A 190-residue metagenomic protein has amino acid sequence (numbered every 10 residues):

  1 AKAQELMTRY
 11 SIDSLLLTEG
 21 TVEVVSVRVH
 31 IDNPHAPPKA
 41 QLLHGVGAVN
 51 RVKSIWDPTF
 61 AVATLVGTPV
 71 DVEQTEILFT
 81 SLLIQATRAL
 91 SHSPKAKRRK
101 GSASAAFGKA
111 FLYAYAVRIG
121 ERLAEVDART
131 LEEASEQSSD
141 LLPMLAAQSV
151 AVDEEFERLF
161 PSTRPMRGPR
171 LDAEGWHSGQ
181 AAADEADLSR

Functional and structural regions predicted by a protein language model:
A1-T8: Short, Lys/Glu-rich amphipathic helical modules
T8-R190: Extended, helix-rich structural scaffolds rather than catalytic motifs
